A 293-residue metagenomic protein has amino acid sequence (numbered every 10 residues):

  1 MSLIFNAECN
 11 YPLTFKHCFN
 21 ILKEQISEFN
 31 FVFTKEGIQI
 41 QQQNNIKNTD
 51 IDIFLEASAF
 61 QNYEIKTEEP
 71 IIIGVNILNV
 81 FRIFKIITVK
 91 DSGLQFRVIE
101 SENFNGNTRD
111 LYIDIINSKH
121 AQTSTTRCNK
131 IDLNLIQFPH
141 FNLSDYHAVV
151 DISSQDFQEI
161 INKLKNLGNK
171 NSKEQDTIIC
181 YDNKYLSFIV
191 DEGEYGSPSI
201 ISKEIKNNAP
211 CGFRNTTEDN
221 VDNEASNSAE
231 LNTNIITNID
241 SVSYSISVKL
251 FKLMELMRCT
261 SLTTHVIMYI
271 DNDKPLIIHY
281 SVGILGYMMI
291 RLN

Functional and structural regions predicted by a protein language model:
M1-K23, E28-N171, I178-N293: DNA polymerase sliding clamps and clamp-related checkpoint/processivity subunits
